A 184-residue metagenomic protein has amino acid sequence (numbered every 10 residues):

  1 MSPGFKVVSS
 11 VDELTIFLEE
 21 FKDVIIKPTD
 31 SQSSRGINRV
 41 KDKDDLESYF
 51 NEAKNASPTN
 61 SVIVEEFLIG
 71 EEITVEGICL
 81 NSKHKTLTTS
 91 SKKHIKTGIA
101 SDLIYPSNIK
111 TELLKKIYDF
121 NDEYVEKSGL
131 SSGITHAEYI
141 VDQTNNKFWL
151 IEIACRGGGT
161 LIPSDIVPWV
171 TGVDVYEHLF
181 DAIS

Functional and structural regions predicted by a protein language model:
M1-G36: A conserved helix-loop-beta module that forms one wall/lid of the active-site cleft in ATP-utilizing catalytic domains
S2-P3, V24-I26, I37-G70, T89 (+3 more regions): Conserved ATP-binding module of the ATP-grasp superfamily
V8, I37-D42, I78-L80, D142: Short beta-strand-to-turn element immediately C-terminal to the catalytic PLP-Schiff-base lysine in fold type I
E13, D45-S48, K147: Short, conserved charged micro-motifs
E20-K22, D181-S184: Short amphipathic beta-strand starts and helix->beta connectors
D23, V62, I134, F148: Hydrophobic "anchor" residues on beta-strands that sit immediately upstream of conserved functional sites
E66-L130, I134, V141-Q143, L150 (+1 more regions): ATP-dependent carboxylate/phosphate-activation module, predominantly the ATP-grasp catalytic core and closely related
